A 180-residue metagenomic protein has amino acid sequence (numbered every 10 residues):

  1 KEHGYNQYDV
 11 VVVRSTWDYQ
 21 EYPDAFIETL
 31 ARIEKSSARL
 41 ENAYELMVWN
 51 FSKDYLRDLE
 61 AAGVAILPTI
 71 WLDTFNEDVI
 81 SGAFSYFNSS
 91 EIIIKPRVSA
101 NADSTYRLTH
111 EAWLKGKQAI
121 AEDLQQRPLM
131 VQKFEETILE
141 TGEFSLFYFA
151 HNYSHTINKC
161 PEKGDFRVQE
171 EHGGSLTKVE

Functional and structural regions predicted by a protein language model:
K1-T74: Conserved N-proximal alpha/beta basic substrate-recognition cap immediately N-terminal to, or forming the N-lobe
E2-Q7, V79-Y86, I120: Short amphipathic alpha-helix with an adjacent loop that forms part of the alpha/beta core around
V12-R14, I93, M130: Structural motif
E45-M47, D73-E77, R97-N101, E111-W113 (+1 more regions): Short acidic/polar capping segments at secondary-structure boundaries
A62-I93: Rossmann-like NAD(P)H-binding beta-loop-alpha module
F84-D103, R107-W113: Loop-centered beta-sheet repeat module
D103-E180: Phosphate-binding site of ATP-dependent enzymes
